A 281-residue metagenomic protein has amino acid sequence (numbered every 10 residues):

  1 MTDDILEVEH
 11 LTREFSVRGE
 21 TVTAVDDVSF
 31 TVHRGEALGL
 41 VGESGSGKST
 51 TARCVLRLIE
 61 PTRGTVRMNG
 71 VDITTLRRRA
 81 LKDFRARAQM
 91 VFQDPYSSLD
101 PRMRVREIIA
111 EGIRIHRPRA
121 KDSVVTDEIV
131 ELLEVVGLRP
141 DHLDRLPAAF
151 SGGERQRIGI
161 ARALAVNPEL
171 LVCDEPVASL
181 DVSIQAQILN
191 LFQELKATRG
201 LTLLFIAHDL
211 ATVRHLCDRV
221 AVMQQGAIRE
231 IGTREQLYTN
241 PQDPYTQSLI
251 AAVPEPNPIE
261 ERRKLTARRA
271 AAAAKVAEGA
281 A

Functional and structural regions predicted by a protein language model:
T2-D4, T21, I231-A281: Short catalytic/signature loops enriched in Gly
L56: Helix-to-loop junction immediately C-terminal to a conserved catalytic motif
G64-D72: Conserved ABC transporter NBD signature motif
D72, S123-D141, I250: Conserved ABC ATPase "signature" region
L146-F150, E154: Conserved ABC ATPase signature
N167: Conserved catalytic motifs of ABC-family nucleotide-binding domains
